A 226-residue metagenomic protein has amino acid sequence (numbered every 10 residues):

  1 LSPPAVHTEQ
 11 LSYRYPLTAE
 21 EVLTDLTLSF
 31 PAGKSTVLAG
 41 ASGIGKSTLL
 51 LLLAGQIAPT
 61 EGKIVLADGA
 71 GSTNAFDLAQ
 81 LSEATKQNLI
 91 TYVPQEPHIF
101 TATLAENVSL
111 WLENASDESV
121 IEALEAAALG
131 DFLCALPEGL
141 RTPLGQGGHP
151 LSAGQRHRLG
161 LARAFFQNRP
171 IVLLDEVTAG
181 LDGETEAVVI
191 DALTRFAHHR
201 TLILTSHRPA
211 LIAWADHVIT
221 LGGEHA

Functional and structural regions predicted by a protein language model:
L26-V37: Pre-Walker A (P-loop) beta-loop-beta motif of ABC nucleotide-binding domains
V37, A84, N88-Q95, A102 (+1 more regions): ABC nucleotide-binding domain signature
A39-A41: The feature captures the beta-strand-to-loop junction immediately N-terminal to the Walker
T48, T91, E96, N107 (+1 more regions): ABC-family ATPase nucleotide-binding domain "signature/switch" substructure
A54: Helix-to-loop junction immediately C-terminal to a conserved catalytic motif
K63-N88: ABC ATPase NBD Q-loop/coupling interface
V65, G69, A105-Q146, I190-D191 (+1 more regions): ABC ATPase nucleotide-binding domain helical subdomain, centered on the C-loop/LSGGQ "ABC signature"
